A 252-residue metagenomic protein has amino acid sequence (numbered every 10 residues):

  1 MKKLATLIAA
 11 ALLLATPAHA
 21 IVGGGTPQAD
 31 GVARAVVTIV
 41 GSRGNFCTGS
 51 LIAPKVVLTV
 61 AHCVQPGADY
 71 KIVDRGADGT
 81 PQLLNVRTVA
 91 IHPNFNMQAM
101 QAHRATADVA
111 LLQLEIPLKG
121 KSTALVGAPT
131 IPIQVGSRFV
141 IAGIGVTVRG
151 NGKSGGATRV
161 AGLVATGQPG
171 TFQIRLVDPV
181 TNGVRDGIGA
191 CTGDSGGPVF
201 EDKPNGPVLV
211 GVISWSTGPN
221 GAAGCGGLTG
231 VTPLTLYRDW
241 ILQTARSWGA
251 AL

Functional and structural regions predicted by a protein language model:
M1-L4: Positively charged n-region of N-terminal signal peptides that target proteins for export
L7-A15: Bacterial N-terminal signal peptides
T16-A20: Sec/Tat signal peptide C-region and signal peptidase I cleavage site
I21, Q28-V37, N45-F46, S50-Q65 (+4 more regions): C-terminal subregion of chymotrypsin/trypsin-like serine protease catalytic domains
V22-G31, Q65, Y70-G120, V126-I131 (+1 more regions): Conserved catalytic-core segment of clan PA serine endopeptidases
R43, L51, A61-C63, G76 (+3 more regions): A mature extracytoplasmic/lumenal domain signature
G44, V57, T123-G127: Short alpha-helix capping/helix-loop boundary micro-motifs
T106-G187, G227-L228, L234-I241: Chymotrypsin/trypsin-fold serine protease catalytic domain
